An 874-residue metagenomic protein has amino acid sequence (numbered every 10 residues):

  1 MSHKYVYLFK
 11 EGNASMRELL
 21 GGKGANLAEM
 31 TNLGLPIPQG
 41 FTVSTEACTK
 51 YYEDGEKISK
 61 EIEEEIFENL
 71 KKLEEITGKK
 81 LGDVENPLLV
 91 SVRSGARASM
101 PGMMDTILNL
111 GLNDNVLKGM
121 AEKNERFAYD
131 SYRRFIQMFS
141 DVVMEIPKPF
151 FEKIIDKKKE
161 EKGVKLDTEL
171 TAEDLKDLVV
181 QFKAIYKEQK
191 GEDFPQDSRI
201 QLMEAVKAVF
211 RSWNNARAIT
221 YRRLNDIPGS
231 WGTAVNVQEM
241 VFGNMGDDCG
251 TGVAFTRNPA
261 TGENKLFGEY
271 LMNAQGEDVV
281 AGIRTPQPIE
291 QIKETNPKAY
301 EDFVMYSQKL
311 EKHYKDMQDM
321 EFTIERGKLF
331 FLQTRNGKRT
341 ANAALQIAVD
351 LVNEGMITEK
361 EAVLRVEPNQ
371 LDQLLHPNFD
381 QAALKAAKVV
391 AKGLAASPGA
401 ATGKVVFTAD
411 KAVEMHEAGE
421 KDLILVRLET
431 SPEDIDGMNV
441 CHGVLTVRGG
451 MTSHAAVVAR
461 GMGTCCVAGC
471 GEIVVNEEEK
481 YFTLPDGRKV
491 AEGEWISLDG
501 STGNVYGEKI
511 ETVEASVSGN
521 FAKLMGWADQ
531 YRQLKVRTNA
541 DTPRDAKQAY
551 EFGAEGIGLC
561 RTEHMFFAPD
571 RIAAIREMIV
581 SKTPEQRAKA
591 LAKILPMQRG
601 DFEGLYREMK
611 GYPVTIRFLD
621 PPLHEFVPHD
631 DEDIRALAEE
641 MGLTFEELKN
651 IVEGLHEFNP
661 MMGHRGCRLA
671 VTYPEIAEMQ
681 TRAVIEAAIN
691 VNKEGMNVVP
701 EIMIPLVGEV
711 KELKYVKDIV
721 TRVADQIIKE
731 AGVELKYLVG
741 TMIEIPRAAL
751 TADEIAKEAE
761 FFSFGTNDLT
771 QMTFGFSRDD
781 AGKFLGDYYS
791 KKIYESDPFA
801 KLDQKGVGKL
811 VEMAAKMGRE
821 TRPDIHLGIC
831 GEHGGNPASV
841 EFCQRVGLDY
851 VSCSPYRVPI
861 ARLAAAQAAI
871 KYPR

Functional and structural regions predicted by a protein language model:
M1-A387, K421-I424, S431-D436, H442 (+9 more regions): Nucleotide/phosphate-binding sheet-loop regions of phosphoryl- and nucleotidyl-transfer enzymes
F41, V447-G449, A468-G471, C560 (+2 more regions): Short beta->alpha connector loops at strand-helix junctions that form conserved, small/polar/Pro-enriched
R93, V517-N520, W527-R874: Conserved alpha/beta-domain cores
A218-A254, A401, A409-K411, G419 (+1 more regions): Flexible, glycine/threonine-enriched loop-and-boundary segments that flank and lead into catalytic domains of large
K328-F330, I424, L428-N439, G443-L445 (+8 more regions): Glycine-rich phosphate/ribose-binding loops and adjacent secondary-structure elements that form binding surfaces
L332-T334, A491-N539, D545: C-terminal domain-closing interface element
M356-V440, N504-K509, F521, M525-D529 (+1 more regions): Protease-associated
